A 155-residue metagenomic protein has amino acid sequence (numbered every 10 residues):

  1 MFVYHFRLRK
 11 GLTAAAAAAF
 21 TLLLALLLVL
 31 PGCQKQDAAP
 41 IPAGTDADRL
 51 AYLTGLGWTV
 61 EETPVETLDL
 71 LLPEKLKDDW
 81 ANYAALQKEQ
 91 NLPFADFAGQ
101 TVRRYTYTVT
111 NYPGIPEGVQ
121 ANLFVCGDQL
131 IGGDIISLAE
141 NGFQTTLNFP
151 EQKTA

Functional and structural regions predicted by a protein language model:
F2-F6, A25-Y83: N-terminal export/targeting and maturation segments
K10, P116-V119: Short, small/polar residue-rich loop motifs at catalytic or cofactor-binding pockets
L12-T13, T110: Short, structured surface segments that line ligand/substrate-binding pockets
A14-L27: Hydrophobic membrane-insertion alpha-helices, especially the h-region of bacterial N-terminal signal peptides
Q36-I41, V109-Y112, Q120-A121, I135-S137: Second-shell loop/turn segments in exported
G55, F97, V125-Q129: A short, structured loop/turn motif at beta-sheet edges
W58-P116: Mature extracytoplasmic domains of secretory-pathway proteins
G118-A155: A short, surface-exposed interaction/processing loop segment used at functional sites
